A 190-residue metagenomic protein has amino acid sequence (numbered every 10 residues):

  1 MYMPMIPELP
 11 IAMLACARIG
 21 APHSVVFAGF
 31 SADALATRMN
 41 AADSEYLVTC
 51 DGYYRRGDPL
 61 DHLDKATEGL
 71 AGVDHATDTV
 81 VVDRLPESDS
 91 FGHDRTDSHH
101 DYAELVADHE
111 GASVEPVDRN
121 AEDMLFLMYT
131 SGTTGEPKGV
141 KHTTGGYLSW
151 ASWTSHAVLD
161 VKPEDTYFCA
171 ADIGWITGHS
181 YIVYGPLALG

Functional and structural regions predicted by a protein language model:
M1-L35, T166-I173: Conserved AMP-binding/adenylate-forming
L9-A12, T143, H179: Motif I (Walker A/P-loop) of helicase-class P-loop NTPases
A12, C16-A17, A66, G185-L187: Short hydrophobic alpha-helical segments of the AMP-binding
R18-E104: Structural core segment of the AMP-binding/adenylate-forming
G20, T133, G190: Conserved G/P- and acidic residue-centered "switch" motifs that form tight phosphate/ATP-binding loops in soluble
A34, M39, E45-V48, N120-D123 (+2 more regions): Hydrophobic, small-residue-rich alpha-helical packing segments that form membrane-like cores
T79-V82, H93-Y129, E136, G146 (+2 more regions): Conserved pre-ATP/AMP-binding loop-to-beta segment of ANL
L148-T166, I173-G190: Conserved AMP-binding/adenylation subdomain of ANL enzymes
